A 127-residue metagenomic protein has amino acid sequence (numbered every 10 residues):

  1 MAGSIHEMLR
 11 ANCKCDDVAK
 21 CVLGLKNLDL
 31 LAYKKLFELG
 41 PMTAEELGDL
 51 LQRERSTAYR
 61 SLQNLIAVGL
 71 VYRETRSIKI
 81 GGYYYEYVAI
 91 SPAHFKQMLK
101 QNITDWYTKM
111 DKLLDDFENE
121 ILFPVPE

Functional and structural regions predicted by a protein language model:
S4-L30, E127: Short alpha-helical segments that sit at the start of domains
V18-D29, T43, R76-M98: Short, cationic-aromatic polyanion-contact patches
L30-G40: Short amphipathic alpha-helical interface segments
L36, L47, A58, L62-V68: Basic amphipathic alpha-helical segments that dock to polyanions
P41-D49: Short acidic, hydrophobic short linear motifs in intrinsically disordered regions
A67-R76: A short, conserved structural fragment
P92-E127: Amphipathic alpha-helical dimerization/coiled-coil segments that flank or bridge DNA-binding/regulatory modules
